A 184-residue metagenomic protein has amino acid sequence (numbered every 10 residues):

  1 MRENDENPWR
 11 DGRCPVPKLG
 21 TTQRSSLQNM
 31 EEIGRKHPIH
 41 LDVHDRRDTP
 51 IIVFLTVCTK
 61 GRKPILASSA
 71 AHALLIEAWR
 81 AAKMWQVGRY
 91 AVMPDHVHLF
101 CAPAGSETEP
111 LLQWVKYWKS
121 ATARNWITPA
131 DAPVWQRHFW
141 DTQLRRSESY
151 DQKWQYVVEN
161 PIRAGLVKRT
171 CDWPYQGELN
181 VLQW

Functional and structural regions predicted by a protein language model:
M1-W184: Short catalytic/metal-binding and nucleic-acid-binding patches
